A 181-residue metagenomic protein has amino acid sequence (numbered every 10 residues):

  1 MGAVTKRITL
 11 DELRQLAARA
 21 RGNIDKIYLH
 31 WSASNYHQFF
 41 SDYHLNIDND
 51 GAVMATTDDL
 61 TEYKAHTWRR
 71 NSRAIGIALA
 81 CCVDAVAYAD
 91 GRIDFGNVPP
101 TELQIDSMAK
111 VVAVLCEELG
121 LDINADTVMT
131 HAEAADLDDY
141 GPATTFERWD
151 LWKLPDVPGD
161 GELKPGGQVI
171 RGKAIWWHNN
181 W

Functional and structural regions predicted by a protein language model:
M1-N71, N179: N-terminal catalytic cores of peptidoglycan-degrading enzymes
M1-R21, C82-W181: Basic/polar, cationic surfaces and motifs that engage anionic cell-wall and phosphate/carboxylate ligands
K26, A74-G76, T127-M129: Structural preference for beta-strand elements that scaffold enzyme active sites
N46-L103: Peptidoglycan-targeting cell-wall enzymes and recognition modules
